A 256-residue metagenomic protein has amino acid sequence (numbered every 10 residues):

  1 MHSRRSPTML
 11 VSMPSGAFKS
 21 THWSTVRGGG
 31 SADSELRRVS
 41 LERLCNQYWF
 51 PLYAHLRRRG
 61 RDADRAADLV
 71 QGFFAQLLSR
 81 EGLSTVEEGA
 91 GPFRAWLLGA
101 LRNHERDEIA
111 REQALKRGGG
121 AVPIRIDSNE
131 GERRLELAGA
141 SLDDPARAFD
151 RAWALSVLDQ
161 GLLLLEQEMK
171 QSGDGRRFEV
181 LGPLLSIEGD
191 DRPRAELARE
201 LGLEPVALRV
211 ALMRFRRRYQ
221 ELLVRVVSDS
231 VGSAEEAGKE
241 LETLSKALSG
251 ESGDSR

Functional and structural regions predicted by a protein language model:
M1-R256: Intrinsic, short, N-terminal disordered tails of RNA polymerase sigma-factor systems
